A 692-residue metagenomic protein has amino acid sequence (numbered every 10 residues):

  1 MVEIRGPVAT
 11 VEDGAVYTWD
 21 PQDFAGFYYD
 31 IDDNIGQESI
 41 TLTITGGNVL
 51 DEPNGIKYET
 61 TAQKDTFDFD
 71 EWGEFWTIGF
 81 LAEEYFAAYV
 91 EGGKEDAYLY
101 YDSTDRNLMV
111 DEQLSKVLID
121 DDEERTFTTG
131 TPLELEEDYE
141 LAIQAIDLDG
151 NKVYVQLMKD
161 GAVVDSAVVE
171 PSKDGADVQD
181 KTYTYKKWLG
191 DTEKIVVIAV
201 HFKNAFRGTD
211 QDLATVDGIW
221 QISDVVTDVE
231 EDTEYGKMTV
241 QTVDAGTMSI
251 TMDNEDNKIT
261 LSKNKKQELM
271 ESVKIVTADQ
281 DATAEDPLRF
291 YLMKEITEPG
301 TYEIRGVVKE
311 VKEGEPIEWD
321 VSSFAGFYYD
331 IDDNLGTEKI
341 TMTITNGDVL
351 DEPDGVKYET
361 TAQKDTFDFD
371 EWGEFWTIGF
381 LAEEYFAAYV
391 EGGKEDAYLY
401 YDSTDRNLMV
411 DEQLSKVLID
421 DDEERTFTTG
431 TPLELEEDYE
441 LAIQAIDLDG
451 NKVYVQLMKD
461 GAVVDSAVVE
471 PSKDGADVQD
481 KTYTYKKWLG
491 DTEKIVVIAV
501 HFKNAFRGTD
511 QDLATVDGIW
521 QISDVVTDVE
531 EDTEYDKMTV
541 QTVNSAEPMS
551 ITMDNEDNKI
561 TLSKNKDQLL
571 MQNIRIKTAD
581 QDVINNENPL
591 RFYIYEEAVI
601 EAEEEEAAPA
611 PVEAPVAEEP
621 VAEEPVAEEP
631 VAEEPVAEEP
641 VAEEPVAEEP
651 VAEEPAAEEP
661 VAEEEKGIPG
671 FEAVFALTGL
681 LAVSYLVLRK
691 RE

Functional and structural regions predicted by a protein language model:
M1-P609: Surface-exposed, beta-sheet-biased, low-hydrophobicity segments with strongly acidic/polar composition
Y593-K666: C-terminal low-complexity, Ser/Thr- and acidic/Pro-rich disordered "stalk" regions positioned immediately N-terminal
E664-F675: Juxtamembrane/start-of-transmembrane alpha-helix segments at the extracytoplasmic/lumenal side of membrane anchors
L677-G679: Hydrophobic mid-bilayer segments of alpha-helices in multi-pass membrane transport proteins, especially secondary
L681-E692: C-terminal membrane-anchoring or membrane-association module
